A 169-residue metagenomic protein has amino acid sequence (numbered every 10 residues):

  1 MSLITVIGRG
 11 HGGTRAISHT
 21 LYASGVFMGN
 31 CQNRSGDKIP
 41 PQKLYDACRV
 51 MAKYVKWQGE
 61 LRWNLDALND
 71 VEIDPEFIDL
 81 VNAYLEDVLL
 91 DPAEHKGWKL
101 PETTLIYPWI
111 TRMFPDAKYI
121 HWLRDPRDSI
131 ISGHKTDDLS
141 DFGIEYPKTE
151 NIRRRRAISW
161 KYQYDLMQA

Functional and structural regions predicted by a protein language model:
M1-L80: PAPS-dependent sulfotransferase catalytic core
T5, T14-A16, L85, Y107 (+2 more regions): Short, flexible coil/linker segments at or flanking structured domains
A16, L80-A83, Y162, L166: Alpha-helical elements of Rossmann-like donor-binding domains used by nucleotide-donor carbohydrate transfer enzymes
Q58, D91-A169: PAPS-dependent sulfotransferase catalytic domain
I78, N82, T104-Y107: Generic internal hydrophobic packing segments that stabilize the cores of diverse globular domains
E86-L90: Glycine-rich helix-loop-beta junction characteristic of Rossmann-like nucleotide cofactor-binding loops
